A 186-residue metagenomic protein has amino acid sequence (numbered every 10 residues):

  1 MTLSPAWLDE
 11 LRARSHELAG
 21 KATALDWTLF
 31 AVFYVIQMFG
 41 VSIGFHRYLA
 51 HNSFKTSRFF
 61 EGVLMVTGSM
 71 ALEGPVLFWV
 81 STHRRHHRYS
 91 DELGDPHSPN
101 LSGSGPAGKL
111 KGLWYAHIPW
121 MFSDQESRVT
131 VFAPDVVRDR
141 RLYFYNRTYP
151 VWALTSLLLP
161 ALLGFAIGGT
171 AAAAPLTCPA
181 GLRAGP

Functional and structural regions predicted by a protein language model:
M1-G185: Non-catalytic, topology-defining segments of multipass membrane proteins
